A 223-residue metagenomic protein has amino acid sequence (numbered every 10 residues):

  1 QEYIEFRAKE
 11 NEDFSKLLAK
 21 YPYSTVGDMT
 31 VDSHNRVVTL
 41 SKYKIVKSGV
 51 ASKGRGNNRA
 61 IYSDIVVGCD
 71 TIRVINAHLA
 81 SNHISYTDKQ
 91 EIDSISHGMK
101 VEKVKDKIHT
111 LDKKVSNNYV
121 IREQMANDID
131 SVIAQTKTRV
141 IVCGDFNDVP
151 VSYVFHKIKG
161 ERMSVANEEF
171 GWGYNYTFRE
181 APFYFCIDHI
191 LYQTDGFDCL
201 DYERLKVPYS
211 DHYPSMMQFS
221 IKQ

Functional and structural regions predicted by a protein language model:
Q1-E91, I190, K206: Structured beta-strand-rich core segments of catalytic domains in phosphoester-bond hydrolases
E2-I4, D112-Y119, I141-G144: Second-shell loop/turn segments in exported
K9-K16, N35, T110, Q124 (+2 more regions): Extracytoplasmic/secreted proteins, especially bacterial periplasmic and envelope-associated proteins
S33, G98-K103, N127-D128: Short hydrophobic/aromatic-rich motifs at helix boundaries and adjacent loops
K53-R55, N117-D128: Soluble or luminal CAZymes and related metallo-dependent hydrolases
T71-A80, K105-L111, V115: Active-site-proximal beta-strand elements of phosphoester/diester hydrolases
D88-K113: Charged, glycine/proline-rich intrinsically disordered loops and linkers
E123-I141, F146-Q223: Metal-dependent phosphoester-hydrolase catalytic domains
